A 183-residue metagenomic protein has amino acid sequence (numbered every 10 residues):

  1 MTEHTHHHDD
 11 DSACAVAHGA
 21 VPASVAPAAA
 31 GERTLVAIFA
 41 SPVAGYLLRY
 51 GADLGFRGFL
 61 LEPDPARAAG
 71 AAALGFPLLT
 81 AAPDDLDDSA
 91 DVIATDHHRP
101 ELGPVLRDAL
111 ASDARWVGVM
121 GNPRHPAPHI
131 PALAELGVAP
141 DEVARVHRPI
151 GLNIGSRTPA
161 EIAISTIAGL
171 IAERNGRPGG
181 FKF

Functional and structural regions predicted by a protein language model:
M1-D88, E101-V105: Hydrophobic, well-ordered beta-alpha structural blocks that scaffold small-molecule cofactor pockets
L54, S112, L136, G169 (+2 more regions): Change "in soluble alpha/beta enzymes" to "in soluble alpha/beta proteins
A68, T80-D88, P131, E135-V146: Short acidic, glycine/proline-enriched helix-loop-strand junctions
T95-H97, G121: Glycine-rich, N-terminal phosphate-binding loop of Rossmann-like dinucleotide-binding domains
D108-A132: ADP-ribose/adenylate-binding Rossmann-like module
D141-I171: Active-site capping/gating segments
P149-I150, A172-F183: A short, charged, Gly/Pro-tolerant segment at domain boundaries
